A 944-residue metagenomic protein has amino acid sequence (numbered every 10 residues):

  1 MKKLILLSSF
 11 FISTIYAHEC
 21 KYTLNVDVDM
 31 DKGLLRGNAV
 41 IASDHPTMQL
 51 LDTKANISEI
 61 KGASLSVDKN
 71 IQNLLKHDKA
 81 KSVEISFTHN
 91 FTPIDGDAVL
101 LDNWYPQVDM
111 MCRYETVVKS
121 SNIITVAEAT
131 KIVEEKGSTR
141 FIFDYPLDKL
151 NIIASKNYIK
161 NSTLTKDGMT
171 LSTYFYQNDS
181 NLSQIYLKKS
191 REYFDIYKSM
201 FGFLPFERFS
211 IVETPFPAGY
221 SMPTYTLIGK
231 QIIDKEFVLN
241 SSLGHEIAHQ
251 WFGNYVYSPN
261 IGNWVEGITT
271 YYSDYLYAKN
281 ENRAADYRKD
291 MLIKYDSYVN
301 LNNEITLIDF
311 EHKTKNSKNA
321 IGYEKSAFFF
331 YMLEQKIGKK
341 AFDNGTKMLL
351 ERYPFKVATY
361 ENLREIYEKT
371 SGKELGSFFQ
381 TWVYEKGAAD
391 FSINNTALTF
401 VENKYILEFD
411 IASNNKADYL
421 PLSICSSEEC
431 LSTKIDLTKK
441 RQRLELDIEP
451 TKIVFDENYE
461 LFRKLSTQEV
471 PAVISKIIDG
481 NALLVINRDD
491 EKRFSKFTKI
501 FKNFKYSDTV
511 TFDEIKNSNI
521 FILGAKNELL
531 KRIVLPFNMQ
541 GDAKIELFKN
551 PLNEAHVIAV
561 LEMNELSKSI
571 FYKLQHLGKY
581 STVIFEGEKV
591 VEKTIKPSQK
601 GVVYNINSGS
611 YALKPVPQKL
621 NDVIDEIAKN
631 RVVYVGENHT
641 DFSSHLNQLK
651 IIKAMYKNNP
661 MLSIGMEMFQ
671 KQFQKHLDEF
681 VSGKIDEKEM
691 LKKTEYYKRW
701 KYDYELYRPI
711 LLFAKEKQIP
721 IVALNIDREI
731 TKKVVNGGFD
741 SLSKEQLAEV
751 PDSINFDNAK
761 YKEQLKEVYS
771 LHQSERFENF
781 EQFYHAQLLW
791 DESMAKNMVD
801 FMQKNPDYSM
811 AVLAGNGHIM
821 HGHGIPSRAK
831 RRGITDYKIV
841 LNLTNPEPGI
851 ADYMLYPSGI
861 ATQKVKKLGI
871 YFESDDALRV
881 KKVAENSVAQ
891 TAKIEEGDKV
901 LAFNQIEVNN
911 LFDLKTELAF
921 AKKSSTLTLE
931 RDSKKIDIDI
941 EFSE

Functional and structural regions predicted by a protein language model:
A39, N70, T116, I159-W264 (+6 more regions): Juxtacatalytic substrate-recognition/specificity segment
D52-L100, L437-E449: A surface-exposed beta-strand-loop module
E84-Y158: Extended, low-hydrophobicity, Ser/Thr/Pro/Gly-biased non-transmembrane segments
G262, E266-M332, K336, Y353-F355 (+3 more regions): Acidic/His/Gly-enriched intrinsically disordered linker/tail segments that often contain short helix/coil "MoRF-like"
N319-E402, L407: Amphipathic alpha-helical substructures
Q468-K614: Solvent-exposed alpha-helical segments and adjacent loops that form catalytic or protein-interaction surfaces
N658-N659, S663, K675-N805: A substrate-binding/cap region within the structured catalytic cores of diverse enzymes
L901, K915-E944: PDZ-domain C-terminal substructure recognizer with occasional recognition of PDZ-binding tails
